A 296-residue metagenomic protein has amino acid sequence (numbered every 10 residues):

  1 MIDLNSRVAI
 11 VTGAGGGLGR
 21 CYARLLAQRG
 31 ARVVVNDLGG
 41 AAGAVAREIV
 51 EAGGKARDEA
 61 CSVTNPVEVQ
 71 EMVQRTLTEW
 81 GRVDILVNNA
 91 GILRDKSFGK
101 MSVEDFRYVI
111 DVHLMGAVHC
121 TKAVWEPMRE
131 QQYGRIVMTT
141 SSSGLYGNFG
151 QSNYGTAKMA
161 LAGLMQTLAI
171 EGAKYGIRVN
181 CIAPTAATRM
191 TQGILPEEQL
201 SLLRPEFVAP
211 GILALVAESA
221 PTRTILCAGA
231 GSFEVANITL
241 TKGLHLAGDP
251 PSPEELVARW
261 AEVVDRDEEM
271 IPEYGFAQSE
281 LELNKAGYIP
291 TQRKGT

Functional and structural regions predicted by a protein language model:
D3-V34: Canonical Rossmann dinucleotide-binding motif of NAD(H)/NADP(H)-dependent dehydrogenases/reductases, specifically
N5, A52-K55, R75-N88, R94 (+2 more regions): A glycine-rich helix->loop->beta "capping" turn within Rossmann-like NAD(P)(H)-dependent oxidoreductase domains
A60-E71, V103: The beta1-alpha1 cofactor-binding region of Rossmann-like NAD(H)/NADP(H)-dependent oxidoreductases
S97-F98, S102-I110: Substrate-binding pocket helix/loop in short-chain dehydrogenase/reductase
T121, A157: Active-site helix of classical SDR
S141: Residue(s) in the substrate-gating loop at a strand-loop-helix junction that position the organic substrate next
C181, Q199-Q292: C-terminal helical subdomain
